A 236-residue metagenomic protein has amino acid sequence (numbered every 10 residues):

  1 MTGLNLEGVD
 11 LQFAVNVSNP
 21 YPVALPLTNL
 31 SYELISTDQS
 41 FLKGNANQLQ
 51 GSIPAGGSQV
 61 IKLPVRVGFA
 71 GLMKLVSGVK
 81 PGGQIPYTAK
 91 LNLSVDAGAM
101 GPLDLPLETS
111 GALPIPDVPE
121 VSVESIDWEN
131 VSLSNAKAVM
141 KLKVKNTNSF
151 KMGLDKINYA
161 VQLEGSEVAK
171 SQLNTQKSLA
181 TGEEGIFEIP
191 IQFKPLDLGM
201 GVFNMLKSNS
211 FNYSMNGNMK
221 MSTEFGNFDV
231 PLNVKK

Functional and structural regions predicted by a protein language model:
M1-L4, E108-L133: Low-complexity, acidic Ser/Thr/Pro/Gly-rich terminal tails and inter-domain linkers that flank the onset of structured
E7-A14, L27, S134-M140: Short, solvent-exposed loop/turn segments enriched in Ser/Thr/Gly
V17-P22, V144-S149: Asparagine-centered strand-capping/turn motif at beta-strand->loop junctions
V23-S31, K43-N45, F150-I157: Short, hydrophobic/aromatic beta-strand segments
L30-Y32, T37-Q39, S58, P64-A70 (+7 more regions): Solvent-exposed coil/turn segments that connect beta secondary-structure elements in extracytoplasmic/periplasmic
T37-M73, G165-L198: Intrinsically disordered, low-complexity Pro/Gly/Ser/Thr-rich segments with frequent PxxP/GP/PP motifs and embedded
F69-L113, P195-K236: Terminal connector regions
M152-V168, Q172: Short helix-loop boundary/capping segments
